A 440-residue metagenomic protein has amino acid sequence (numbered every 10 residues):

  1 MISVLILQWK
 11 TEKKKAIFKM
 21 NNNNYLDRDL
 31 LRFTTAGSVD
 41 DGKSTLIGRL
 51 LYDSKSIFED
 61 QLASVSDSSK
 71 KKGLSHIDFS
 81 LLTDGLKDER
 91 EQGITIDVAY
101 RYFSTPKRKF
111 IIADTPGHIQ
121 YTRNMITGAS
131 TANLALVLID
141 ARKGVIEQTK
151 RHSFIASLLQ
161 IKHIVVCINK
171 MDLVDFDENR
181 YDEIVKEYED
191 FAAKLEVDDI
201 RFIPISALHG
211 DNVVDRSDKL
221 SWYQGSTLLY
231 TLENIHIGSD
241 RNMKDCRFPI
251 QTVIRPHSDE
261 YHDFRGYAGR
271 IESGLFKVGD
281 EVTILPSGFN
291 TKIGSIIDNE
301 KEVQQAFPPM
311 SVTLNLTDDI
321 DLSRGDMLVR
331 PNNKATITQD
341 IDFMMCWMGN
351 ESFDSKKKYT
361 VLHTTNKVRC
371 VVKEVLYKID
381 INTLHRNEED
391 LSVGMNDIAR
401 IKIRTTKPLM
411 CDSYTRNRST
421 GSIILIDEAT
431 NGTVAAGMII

Functional and structural regions predicted by a protein language model:
N21-Q120, A132: P-loop NTPase switch module centered on the Walker A-proximal segment
R32-A36, L173-F176, R180, D190 (+1 more regions): C-terminal effector modules of nucleic-acid-centric enzymes and ribosome-associated factors
D40, L46, V65, G93 (+13 more regions): Residue-level signature of catalytic and energy-coupling elements of molecular machines, predominantly ATP/GTP-dependent
T115, I119-Q120, S130-R151, I161-V165 (+1 more regions): Conserved Switch II/interswitch segment of TRAFAC-class P-loop GTPases
A135-L138, I161-D172, Y188-S206: Conserved beta-strand/loop subsegment of P-loop NTPase cores
A141, V165-R180, I203-S217, V372: G-domain G4 guanine-recognition motif of GTPases
D182, E189-E351: Conserved catalytic-core segments of large NTP-driven translation/proteostasis enzymes
